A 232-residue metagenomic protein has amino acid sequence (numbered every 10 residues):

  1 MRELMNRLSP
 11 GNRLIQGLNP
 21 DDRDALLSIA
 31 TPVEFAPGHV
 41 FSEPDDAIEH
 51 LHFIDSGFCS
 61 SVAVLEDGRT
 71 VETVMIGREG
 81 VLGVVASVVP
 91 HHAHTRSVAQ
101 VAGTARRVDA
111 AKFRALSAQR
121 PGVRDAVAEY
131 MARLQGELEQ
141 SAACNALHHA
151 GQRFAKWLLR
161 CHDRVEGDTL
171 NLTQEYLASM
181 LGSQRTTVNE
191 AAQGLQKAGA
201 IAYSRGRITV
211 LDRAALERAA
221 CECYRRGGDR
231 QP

Functional and structural regions predicted by a protein language model:
M1-A36, V81, A86-V88: Cyclic nucleotide-binding regulatory module and flanking cytosolic helices
L14, H39-V101: Cyclic nucleotide-binding regulatory domains
L18, I54, I76-G77, Q100 (+3 more regions): A conserved hydrophobic position in a structured secondary element of the catalytic/binding core that shapes
A47, C144-H148, T209: Conserved phosphate/pyrophosphate-binding and hydrolysis machinery centered on Walker-type P-loop NTPases, extending
V74-A132, G136, Q140: Cyclic-nucleotide recognition modules
Q100-A102, S117-S183: Polybasic "coupling" helices that flank or enter modular domains
R160-P232: Phosphate-/nucleic-acid-contacting segments
